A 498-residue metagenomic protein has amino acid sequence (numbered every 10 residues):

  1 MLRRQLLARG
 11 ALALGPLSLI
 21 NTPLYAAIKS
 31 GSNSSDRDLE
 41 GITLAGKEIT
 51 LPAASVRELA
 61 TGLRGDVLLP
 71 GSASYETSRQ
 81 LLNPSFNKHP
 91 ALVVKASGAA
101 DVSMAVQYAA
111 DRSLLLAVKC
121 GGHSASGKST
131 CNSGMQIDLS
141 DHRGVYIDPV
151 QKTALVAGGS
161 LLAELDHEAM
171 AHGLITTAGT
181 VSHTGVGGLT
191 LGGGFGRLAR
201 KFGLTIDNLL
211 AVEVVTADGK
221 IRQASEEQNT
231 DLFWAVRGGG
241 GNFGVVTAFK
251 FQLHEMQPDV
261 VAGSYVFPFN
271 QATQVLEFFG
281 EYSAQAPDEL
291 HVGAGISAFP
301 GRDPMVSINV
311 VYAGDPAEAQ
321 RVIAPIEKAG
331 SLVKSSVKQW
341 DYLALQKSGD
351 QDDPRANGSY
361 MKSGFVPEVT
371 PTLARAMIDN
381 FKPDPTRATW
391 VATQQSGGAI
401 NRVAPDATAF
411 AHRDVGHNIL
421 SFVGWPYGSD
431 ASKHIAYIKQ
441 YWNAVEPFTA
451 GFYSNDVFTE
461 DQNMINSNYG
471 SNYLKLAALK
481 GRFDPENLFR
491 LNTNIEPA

Functional and structural regions predicted by a protein language model:
M1-A498: Soluble FAD-dependent oxygen oxidases
